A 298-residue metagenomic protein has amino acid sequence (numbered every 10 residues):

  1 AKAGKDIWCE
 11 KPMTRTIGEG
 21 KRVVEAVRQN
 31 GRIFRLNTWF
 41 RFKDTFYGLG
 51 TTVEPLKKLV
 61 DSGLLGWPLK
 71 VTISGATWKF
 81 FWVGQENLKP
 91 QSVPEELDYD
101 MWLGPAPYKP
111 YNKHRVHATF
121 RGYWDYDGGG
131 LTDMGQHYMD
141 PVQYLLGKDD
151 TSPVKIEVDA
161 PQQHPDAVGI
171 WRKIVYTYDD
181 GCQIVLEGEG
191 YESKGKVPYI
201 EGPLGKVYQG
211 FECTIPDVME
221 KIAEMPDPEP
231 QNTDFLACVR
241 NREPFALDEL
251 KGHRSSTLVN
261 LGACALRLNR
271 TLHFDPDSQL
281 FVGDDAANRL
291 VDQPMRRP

Functional and structural regions predicted by a protein language model:
A1-D44: Beta-strand-loop-alpha-helix segment that lines the small-molecule cofactor/substrate pocket of alpha/beta enzymes
E19-G20, T45-Y47, F81-E86, H114 (+1 more regions): Short, solvent-exposed loop/turn and secondary-structure capping segments
E25-R32, G48-K70, G84-E96: Basic phosphate/pyrophosphate-binding loop/patch that engages nucleotide-derived ligands
T72-R115, L290-Q293: Core domains of carbohydrate- and sulfate-ester-processing enzymes
S92, D100-D180: Rossmann-like dinucleotide-binding domain that binds NAD(P)(H)
P110-K113, D127-D150, W171-K173, S193-P298: C-terminal helical cap and adjacent loop that interface with cofactors, partners, or active-site loops
T177-Q183, L204-G205: Glycine-centered tight beta-turn/hairpin loop motif at sheet-sheet or coil-to-beta transitions
